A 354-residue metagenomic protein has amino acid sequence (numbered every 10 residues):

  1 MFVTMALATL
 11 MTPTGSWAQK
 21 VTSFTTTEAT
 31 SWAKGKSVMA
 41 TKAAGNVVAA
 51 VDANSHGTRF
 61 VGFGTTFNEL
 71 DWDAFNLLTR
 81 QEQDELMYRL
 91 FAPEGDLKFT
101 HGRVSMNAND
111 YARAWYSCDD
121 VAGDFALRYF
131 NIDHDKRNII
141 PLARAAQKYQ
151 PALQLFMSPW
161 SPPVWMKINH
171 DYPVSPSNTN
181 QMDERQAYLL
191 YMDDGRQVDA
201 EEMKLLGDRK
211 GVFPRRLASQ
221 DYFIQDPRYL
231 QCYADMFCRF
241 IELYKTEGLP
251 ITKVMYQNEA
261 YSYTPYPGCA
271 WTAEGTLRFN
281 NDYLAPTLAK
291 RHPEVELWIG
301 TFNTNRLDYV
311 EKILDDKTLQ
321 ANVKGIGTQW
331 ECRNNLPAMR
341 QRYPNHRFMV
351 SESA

Functional and structural regions predicted by a protein language model:
M1-K20: Bacterial Sec-dependent N-terminal signal peptides
T12, T41-K42, D315-Q320: Short, conserved catalytic or adaptor-binding loops enriched in Gly and charged residues
T14-G15, L78-T79, R340-Q341: Composition- and surface-driven signal marking solvent-exposed, interaction-prone regions in large proteins
A18-S31: Short N-terminal segments immediately surrounding and downstream of signal-peptide cleavage
Q19, V61, P151, P293-V295: Residue-level signal for beta-strand positions within conserved beta-sheet cores that form or flank
A29-I251, D282: N-terminal catalytic cores of secreted or lumenal carbohydrate-active enzymes
Y229-A354: Active-site neighborhood of glycoside hydrolase catalytic domains
